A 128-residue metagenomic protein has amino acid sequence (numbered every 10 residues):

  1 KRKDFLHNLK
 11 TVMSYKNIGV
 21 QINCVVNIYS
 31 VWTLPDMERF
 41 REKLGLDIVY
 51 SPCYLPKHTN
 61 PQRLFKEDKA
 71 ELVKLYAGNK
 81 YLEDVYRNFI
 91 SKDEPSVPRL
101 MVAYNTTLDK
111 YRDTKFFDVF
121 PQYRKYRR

Functional and structural regions predicted by a protein language model:
K1-R128: Radical SAM enzyme [4Fe-4S]-AdoMet core and its adjacent flexible, acidic and glycine-rich loops/tails across
